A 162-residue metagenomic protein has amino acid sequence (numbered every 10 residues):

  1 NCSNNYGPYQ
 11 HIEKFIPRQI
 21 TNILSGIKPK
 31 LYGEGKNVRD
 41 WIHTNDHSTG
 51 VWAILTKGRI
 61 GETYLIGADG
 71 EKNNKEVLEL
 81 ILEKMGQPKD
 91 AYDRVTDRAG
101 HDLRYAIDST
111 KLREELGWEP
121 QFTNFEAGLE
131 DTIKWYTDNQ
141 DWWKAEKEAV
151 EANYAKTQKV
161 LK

Functional and structural regions predicted by a protein language model:
N1-K14, V38: Flexible, glycine-rich beta-alpha linker
K14-F15, I107: Short, conserved clusters of charged catalytic residues that mark active-site and nucleotide-handling motifs
T21-K162: C-terminal substrate-binding subdomain of Rossmann-fold SDR/epimerase-dehydratase oxidoreductases
